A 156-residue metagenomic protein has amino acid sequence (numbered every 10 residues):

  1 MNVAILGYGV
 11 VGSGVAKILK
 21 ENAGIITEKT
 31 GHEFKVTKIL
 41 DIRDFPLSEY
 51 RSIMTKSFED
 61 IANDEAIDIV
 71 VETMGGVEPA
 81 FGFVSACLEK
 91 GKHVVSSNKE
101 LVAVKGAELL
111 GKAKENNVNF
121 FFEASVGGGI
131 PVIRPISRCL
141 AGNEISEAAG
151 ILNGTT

Functional and structural regions predicted by a protein language model:
V3-I5, E72: Hydrophobic Val/Ile/Leu positions in short beta-strands of Rossmann-like dinucleotide-binding domains
Y8: Glycine-rich Rossmann-fold phosphate-binding loop(s) that bind the pyrophosphate of adenine dinucleotide cofactors
G12-S13: N-terminal Rossmann-fold NAD(P) dinucleotide-binding loop
E21-S48: NAD(P)-binding Rossmann-fold cofactor-contacting core
I42-D44, G75, K99-L101, A107 (+2 more regions): Short, ordered loop/turn segments at secondary-structure junctions
K56-S97: Rossmann-fold NAD(P) dinucleotide-binding segment
A80-K90, S97-I136: Rossmann-fold NAD(P)-binding glycine/threonine-rich loop
R138-T156: Conserved anion/nucleotide-ligand pocket segment
